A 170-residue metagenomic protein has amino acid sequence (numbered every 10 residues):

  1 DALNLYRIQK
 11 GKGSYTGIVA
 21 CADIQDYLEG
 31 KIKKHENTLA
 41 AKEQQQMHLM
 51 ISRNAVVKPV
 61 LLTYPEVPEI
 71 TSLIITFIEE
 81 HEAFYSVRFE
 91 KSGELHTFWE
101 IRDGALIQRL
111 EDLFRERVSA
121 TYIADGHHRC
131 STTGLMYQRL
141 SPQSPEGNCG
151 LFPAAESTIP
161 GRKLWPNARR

Functional and structural regions predicted by a protein language model:
D1-R170: Surface-exposed, charge/polar-rich loops and edge strands
